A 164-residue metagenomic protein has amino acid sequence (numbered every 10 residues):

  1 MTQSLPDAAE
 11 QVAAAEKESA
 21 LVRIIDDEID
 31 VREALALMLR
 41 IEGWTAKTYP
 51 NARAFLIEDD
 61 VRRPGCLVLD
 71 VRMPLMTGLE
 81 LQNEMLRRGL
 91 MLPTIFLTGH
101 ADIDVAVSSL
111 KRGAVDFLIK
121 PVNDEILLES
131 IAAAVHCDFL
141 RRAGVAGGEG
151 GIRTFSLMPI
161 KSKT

Functional and structural regions predicted by a protein language model:
M1-R23, I29, A36, N51 (+3 more regions): Non-catalytic signal-transmission and effector/linker regions of two-component phosphorelay proteins
P50-N51, M76-L81, A101: Acidic catalytic/metal-coordinating carboxylates
I57, L79-L90, S108: Short amphipathic alpha-helix used as the core "switch/output" element in two-component signaling
R62-V68: Active-site beta3 strand of CheY-like receiver
M73: Receiver (REC) domain active-site loop signature in two-component systems and cognate sites in sensor histidine kinases
D102-D104, V122-A132: C-terminal output helix
